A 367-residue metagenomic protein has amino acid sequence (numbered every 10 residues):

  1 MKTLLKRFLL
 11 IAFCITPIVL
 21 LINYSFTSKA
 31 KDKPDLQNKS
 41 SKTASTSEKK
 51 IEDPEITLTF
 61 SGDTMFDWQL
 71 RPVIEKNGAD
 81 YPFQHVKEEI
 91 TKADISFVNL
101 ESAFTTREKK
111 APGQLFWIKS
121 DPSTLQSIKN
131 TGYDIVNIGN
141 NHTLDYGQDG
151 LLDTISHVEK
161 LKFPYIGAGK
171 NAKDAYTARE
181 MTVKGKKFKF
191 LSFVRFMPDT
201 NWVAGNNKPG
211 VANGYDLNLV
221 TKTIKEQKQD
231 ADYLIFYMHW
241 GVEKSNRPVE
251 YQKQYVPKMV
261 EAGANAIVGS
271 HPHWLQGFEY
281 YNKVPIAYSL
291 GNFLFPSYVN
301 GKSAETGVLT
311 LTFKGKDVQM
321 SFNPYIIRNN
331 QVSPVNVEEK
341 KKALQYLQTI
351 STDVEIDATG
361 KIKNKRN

Functional and structural regions predicted by a protein language model:
M1-R7: Positively charged n-region of N-terminal signal peptides that target proteins for export
L9-N367: Acidic, metal/ion-coordinating pockets
